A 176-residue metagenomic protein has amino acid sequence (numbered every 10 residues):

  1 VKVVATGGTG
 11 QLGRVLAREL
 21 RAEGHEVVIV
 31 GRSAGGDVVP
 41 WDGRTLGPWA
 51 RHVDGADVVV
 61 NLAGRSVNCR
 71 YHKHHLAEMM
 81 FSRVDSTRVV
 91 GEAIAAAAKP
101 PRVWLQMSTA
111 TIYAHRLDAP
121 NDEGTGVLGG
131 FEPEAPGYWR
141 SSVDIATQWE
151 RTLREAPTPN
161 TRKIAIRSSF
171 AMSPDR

Functional and structural regions predicted by a protein language model:
V3-E23: N-terminal Rossmann NAD(P)H-binding glycine-rich loop of SDR-like oxidoreductase domains
T6, V30, V59-A63, W104-A110 (+1 more regions): SDR active-site strand-loop-helix element
V15, E19, A93, T152: Rossmann-fold NAD(P)-dependent oxidoreductase module
H25-S33: Conserved glycine-rich Rossmann-like NAD(P)H-binding loop of the short-chain dehydrogenase/reductase
G35-V89: NAD(P)H-binding glycine-rich loop region in Rossmannoid oxidoreductase-like domains and their noncatalytic homologs
R88-W139, I164: Conserved Rossmann-fold NAD(P)-dependent oxidoreductase catalytic core, especially the SDR/UDP-sugar
I112-A114, T161-R176: Flexible, glycine-rich beta-alpha linker
E132-A165: Active-site Tyr-X1-5-Lys
